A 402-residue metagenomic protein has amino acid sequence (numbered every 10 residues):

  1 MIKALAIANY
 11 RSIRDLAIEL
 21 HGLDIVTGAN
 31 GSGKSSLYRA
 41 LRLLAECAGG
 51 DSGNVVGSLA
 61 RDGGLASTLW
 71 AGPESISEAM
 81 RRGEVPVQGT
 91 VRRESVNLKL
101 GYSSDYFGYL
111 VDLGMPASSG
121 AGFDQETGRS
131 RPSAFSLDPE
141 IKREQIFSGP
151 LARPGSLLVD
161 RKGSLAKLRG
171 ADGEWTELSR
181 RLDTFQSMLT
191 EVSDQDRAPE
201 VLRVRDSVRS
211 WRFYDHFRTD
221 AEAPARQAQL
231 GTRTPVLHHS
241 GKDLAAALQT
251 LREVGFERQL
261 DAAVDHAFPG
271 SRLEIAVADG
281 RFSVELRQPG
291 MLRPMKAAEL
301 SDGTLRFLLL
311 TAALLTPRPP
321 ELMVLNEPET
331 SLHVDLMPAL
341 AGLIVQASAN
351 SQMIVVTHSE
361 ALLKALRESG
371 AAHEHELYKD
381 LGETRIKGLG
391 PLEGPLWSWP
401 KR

Functional and structural regions predicted by a protein language model:
M1-R14: N-terminal pre-Walker A segment at the start of P-loop NTPase domains
D15-H21, L315-P317: Phosphate-binding P-loop
G22-W70, S240, F307-A313, A361-K364: Phosphate-binding glycine-rich loops of NTP-binding sites
G28, E327, H358: The Walker A (P-loop) glycine that initiates the GxxxxGKT/S ATP-binding motif of P-loop NTPases
R39-S118: Conserved P-loop NTP-binding catalytic core
N97-V254, R258: Electropositive, glycine-dotted interaction segments that contact anionic polymers or phosphate-rich ligands
D243, Q249, R258, A262-L315 (+2 more regions): Conserved ABC ATPase signature
P338-R402: C-terminal lobe/lid and adjacent interdomain/linker elements of RecA-like ASCE P-loop ATPase modules
